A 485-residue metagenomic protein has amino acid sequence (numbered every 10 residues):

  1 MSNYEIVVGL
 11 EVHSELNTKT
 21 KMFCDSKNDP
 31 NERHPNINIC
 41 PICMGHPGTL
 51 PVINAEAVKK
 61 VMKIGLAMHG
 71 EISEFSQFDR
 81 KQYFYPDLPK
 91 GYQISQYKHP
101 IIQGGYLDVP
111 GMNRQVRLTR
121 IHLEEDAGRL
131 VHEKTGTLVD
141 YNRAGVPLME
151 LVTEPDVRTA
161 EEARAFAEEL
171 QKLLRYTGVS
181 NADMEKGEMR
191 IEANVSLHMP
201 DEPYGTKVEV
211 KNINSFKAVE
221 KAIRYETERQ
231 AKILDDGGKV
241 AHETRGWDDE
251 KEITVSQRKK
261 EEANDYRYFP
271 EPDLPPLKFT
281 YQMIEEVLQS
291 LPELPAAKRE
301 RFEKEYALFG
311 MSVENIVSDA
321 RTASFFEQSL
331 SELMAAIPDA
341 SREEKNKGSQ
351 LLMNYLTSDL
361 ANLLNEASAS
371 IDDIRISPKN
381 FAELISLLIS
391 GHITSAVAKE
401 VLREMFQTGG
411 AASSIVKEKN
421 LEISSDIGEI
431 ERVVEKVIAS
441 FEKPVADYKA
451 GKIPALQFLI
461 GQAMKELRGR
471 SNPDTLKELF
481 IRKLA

Functional and structural regions predicted by a protein language model:
M1-E293, K304, G310, E332-G348: Basic, nucleic-acid-interacting segments
Y4, E162, S215, S318 (+7 more regions): Secondary-structure capping and boundary motifs in well-ordered enzyme cores
N17, E228, M353, T357-N365 (+6 more regions): Amphipathic alpha-helical core segments of compact helical bundles
K186-M199, Y266, K304-S331, K347-E366 (+3 more regions): Core structural elements
L277-K278, V313, F325-E327, D339 (+7 more regions): Extended hydrophobic-aromatic, low-complexity segments
D372-A382, S386, S395-K465: Strongly charged, low-complexity linkers/loops
I453-A485: Short, amphipathic C-terminal "tail helix"
